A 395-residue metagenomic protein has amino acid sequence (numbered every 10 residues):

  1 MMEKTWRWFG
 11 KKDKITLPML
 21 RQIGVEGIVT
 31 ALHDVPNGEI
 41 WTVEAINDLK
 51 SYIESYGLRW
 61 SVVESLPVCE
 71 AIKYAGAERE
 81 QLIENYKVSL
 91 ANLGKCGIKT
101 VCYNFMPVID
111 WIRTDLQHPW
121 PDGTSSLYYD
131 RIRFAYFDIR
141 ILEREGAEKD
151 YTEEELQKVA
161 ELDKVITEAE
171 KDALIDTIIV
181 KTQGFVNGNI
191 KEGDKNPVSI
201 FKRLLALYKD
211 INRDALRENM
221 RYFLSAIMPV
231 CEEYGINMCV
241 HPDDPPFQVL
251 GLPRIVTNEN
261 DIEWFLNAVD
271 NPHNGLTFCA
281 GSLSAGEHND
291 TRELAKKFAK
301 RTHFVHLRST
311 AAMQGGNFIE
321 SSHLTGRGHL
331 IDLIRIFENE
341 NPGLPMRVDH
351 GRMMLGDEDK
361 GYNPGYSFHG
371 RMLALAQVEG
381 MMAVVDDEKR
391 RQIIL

Functional and structural regions predicted by a protein language model:
M2-T5, G10, P18-R21, E54 (+8 more regions): Histidine-acidic metal/acid-base catalytic patches
D13-N37: N-terminal ordered "arm"
Q22-I23, L58-K73: A short glycine/small-residue-enriched secondary-structure motif
A31-N47, L250: Glycine-rich, proline-tolerant flexible connector loops at the mouths of alpha/beta enzymes
D34, P67, P107-V108, P245: Conserved beta-strand edge residues that scaffold enzyme active sites
T42-S65, R79-L82, L90: An N-terminal, globular interaction/scaffold subdomain
K50-S61, I98-N196: Glycine-rich, aromatic-flanked loop segments that form ligand/cofactor-binding clefts across common enzyme folds
